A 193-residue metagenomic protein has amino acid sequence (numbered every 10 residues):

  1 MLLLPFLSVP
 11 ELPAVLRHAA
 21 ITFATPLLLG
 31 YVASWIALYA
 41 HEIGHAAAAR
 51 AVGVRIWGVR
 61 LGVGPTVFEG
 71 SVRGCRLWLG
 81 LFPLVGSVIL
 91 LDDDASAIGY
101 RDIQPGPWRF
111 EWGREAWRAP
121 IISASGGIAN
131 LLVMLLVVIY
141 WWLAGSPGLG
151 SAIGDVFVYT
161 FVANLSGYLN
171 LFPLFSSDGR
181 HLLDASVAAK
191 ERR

Functional and structural regions predicted by a protein language model:
M1-L27, L81: Topogenic membrane-insertion module of multi-pass membrane proteins
S8, V52, L132-W142, S186-V187: Membrane-interfacial alpha-helical segments at the cytosolic side of multi-pass membrane proteins
R17-P26, G148-V162: Hydrophobic alpha-helical transmembrane segments
P26-P105, F175-S177: Small-residue-rich helix-interface/hinge motifs
A33-L38, Y159-N170: Alpha-helical transmembrane segments of multi-pass membrane proteins
R55-V59, R76-L77, G167-R192: Juxtamembrane/interfacial segments flanking transmembrane helices
L79, P120-V133: Membrane-interface loop-to-helix entry segments
F110-P120: Residues that scaffold, gate, or flank divalent-cation-dependent active/transport sites
